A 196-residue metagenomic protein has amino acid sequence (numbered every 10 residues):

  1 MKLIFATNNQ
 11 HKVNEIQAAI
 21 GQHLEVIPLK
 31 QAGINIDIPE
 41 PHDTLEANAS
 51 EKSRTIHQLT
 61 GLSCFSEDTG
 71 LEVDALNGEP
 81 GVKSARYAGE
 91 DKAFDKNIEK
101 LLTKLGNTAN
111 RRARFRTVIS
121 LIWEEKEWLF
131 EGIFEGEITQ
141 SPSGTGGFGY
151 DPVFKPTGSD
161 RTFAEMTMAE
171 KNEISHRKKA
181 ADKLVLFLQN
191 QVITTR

Functional and structural regions predicted by a protein language model:
K2-I4, Q10-R196: Anionic-ligand binding patches
